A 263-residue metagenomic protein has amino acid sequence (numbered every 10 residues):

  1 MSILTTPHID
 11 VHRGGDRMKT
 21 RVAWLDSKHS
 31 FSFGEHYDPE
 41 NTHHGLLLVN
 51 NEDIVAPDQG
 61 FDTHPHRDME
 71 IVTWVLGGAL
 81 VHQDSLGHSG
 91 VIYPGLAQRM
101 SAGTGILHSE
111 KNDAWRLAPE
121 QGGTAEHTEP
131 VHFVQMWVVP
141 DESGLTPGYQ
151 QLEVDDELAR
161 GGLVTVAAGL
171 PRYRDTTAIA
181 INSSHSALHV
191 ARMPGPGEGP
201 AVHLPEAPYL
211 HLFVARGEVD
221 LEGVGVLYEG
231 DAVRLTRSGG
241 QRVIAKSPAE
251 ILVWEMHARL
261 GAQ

Functional and structural regions predicted by a protein language model:
M1-Q263: Jelly-roll (double-stranded beta-helix
